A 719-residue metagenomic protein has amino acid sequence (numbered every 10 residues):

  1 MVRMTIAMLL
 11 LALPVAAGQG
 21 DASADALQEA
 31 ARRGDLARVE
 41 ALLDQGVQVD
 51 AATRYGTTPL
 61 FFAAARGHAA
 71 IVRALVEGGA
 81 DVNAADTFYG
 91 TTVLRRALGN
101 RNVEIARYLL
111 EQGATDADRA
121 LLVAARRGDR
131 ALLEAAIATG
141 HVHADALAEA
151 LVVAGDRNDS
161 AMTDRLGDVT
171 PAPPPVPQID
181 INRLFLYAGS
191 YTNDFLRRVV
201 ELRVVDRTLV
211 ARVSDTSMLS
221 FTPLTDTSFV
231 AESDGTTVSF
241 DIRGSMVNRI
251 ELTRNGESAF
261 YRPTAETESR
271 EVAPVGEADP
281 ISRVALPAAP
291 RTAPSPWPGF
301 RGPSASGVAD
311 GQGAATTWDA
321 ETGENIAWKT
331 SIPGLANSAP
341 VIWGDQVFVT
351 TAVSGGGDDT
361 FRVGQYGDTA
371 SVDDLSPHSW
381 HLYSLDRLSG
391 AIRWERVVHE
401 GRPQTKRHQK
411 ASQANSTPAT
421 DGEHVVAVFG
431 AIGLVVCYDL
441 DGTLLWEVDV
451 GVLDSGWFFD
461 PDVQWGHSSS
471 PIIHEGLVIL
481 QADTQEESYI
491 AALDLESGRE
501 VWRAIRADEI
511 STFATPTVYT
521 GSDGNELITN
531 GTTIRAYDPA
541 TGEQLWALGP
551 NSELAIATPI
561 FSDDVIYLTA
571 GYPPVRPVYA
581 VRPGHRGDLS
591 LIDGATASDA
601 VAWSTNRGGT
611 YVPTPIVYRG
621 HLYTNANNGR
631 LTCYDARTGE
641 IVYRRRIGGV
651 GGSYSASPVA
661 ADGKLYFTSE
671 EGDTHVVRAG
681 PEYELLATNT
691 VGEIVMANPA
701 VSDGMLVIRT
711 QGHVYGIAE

Functional and structural regions predicted by a protein language model:
G20-Y55, P59, L132-A136: N-terminal segments that cap or nucleate solenoid repeat domains
S23, G56, Y89-G90, A117 (+1 more regions): Start-of-repeat signature of ankyrin repeats
E29-G34, F62-H68, R96-N102, V123-D129 (+1 more regions): Ankyrin repeat A-helix N-terminal signature
D35-L43, H68-V76, N102-L110, D129-I137 (+1 more regions): Ankyrin repeat structural motif
V49, V82, D116-A117, H143-A144: Ankyrin-repeat inter-repeat connecting loop/turn
T53, D86-T87: Ankyrin repeat boundary/linker residues
G167, P171-V275: Peripheral terminal and inter-domain segments
S269-E719: Noncatalytic, solvent-exposed loop/strand surfaces of beta-propeller-type extracellular/periplasmic domains
